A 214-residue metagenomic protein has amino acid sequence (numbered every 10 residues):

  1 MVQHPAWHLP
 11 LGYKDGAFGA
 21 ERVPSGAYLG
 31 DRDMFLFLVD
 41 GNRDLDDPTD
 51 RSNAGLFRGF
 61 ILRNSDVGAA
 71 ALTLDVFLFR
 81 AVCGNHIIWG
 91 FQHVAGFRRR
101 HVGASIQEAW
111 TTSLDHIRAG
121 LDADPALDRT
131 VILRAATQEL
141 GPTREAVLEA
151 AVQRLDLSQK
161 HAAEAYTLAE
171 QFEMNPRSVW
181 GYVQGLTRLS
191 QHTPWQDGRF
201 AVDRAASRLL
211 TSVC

Functional and structural regions predicted by a protein language model:
M1-F18: Amphipathic alpha-helical segments
G16-D33, L38-C214: Intrinsically disordered, low-complexity regions enriched in serine/threonine
